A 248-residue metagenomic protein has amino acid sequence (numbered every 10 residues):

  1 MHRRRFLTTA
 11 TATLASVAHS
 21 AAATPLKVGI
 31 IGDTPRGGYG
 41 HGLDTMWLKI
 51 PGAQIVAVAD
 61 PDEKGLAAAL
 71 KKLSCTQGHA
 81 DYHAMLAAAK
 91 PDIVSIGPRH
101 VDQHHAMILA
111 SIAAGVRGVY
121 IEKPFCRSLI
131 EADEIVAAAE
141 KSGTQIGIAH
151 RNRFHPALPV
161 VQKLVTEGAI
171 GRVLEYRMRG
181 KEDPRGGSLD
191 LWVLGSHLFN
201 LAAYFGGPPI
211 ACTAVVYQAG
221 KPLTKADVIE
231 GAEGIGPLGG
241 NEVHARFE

Functional and structural regions predicted by a protein language model:
M1-L7: Twin-arginine (Tat) signal peptide motif
T9-L73: N-terminal Rossmann-like dinucleotide-binding module
R36, H100-V101, N152: Short glycine-rich anion-binding loops that position phosphate/pyrophosphate groups of nucleotides and phosphorylated
D44-T45, A67, H83, L109 (+3 more regions): Active-site phosphate/pyrophosphate- and oxyanion-stabilizing loops and adjacent acidic/basic residues in soluble
A53-I55, V173, P209: Core-facing hydrophobic residues within beta-strands of well-ordered domains
T76-A138: Beta-loop-alpha module in the N-terminal Rossmann-like domain of NAD(P)-dependent dehydrogenases, especially those
R117-Y120, F125-S188, S196-L198: A contiguous active-site-proximal alpha/beta segment in oxidoreductase catalytic domains
K181-E248: Rossmann-like dinucleotide-binding domain that binds NAD(P)(H)
